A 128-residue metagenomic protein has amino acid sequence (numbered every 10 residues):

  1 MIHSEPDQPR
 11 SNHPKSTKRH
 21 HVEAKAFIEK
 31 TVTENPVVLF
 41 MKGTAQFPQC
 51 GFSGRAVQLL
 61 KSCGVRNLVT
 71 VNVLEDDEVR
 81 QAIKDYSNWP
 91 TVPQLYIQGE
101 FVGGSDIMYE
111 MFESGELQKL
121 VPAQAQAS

Functional and structural regions predicted by a protein language model:
I2-V38: N-terminal leader/targeting and pre-domain segments
E29-N67: Local sequence-structure signature of Cys/Sec-based thiol-disulfide redox active-site neighborhoods
V38-M41, P93-I97: Cytosolic beta-strand hydrophobic patch enriched in CBS
V65-R80: Thiol-based oxidoreductase modules, predominantly thioredoxin-like and allied folds used for disulfide exchange
D85-T91: Thiol/disulfide oxidoreductase modules built on the thioredoxin-like
I97-A127: Non-catalytic, surface beta->alpha helical segment in thiol-disulfide oxidoreductase systems
